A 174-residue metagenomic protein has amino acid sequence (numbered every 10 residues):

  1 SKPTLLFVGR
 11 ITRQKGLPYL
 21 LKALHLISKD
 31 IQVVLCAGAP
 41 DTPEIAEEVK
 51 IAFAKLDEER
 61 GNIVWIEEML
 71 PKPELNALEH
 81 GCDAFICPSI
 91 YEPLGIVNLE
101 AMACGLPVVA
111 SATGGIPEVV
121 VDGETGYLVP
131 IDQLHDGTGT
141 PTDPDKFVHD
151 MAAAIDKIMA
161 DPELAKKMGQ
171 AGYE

Functional and structural regions predicted by a protein language model:
P3, T12-L26: A conserved mid-protein helix/loop that constitutes part of the nucleotide-sugar donor-binding site
L5, L20-L21, V33, M151: A structural motif in glycosyltransferase catalytic domains
L35-A37, A46-M69, P73: Nucleotide-activated donor-binding/catalytic signature segment of Leloir-type glycosyltransferases, i.e., the conserved
N76-C82: Short alpha-helical donor nucleotide-sugar binding micro-motif in glycosyltransferases
I90: Aromatic "clamp/platform" in nucleotide-sugar-dependent glycosyltransferases that forms part of the donor/acceptor
G95-N98, I116: Short glycine/serine-rich donor-binding loops of glycosyltransferases
P107-A110, V120, Y127-L128: Short hydrophobic beta-strand element within catalytic cores of glycosyltransferases and related nucleotide-activated
D150-A153, K157, L164-E174: A short, well-ordered alpha-helix in the C-terminal region of glycosyltransferases
